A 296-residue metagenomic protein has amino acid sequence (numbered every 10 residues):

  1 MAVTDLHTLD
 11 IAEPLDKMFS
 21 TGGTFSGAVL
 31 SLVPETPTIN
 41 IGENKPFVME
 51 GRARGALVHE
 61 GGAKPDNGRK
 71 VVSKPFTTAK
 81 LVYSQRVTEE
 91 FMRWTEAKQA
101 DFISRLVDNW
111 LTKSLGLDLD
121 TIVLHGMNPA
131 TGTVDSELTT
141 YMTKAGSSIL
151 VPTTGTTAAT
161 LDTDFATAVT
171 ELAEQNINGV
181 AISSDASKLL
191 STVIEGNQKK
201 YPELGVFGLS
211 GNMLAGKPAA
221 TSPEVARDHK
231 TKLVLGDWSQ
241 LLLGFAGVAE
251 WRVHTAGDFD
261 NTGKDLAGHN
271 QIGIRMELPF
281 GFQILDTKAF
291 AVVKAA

Functional and structural regions predicted by a protein language model:
M1-L9, E13-K17, N261-A296: Protruding loop/beta-arch "assembly-hinge" segments enriched in small, turn-prone residues
A2-R86, A289: Assembly/oligomerization interface modules of large self-assembling protein complexes
L15-T24, A28-V29, V107-L115, L233-G257: Short, Φ-rich (hydrophobic/aromatic) sequence segments
M49-E50, T88, S183-D185, S222 (+2 more regions): Structured loops at beta-to-helix junctions and adjacent beta-edge loops in soluble globular domains
A56-L57, V87, T95, D120 (+2 more regions): Short helix/loop capping segments that flank catalytic or ligand/cofactor-binding pockets
E89-E171, V292-A296: Alpha-helical scaffold segments that mediate packing/assembly in large oligomeric complexes
K144-D258, T262: Extended oligomerization regions of viral-like shell subunits
